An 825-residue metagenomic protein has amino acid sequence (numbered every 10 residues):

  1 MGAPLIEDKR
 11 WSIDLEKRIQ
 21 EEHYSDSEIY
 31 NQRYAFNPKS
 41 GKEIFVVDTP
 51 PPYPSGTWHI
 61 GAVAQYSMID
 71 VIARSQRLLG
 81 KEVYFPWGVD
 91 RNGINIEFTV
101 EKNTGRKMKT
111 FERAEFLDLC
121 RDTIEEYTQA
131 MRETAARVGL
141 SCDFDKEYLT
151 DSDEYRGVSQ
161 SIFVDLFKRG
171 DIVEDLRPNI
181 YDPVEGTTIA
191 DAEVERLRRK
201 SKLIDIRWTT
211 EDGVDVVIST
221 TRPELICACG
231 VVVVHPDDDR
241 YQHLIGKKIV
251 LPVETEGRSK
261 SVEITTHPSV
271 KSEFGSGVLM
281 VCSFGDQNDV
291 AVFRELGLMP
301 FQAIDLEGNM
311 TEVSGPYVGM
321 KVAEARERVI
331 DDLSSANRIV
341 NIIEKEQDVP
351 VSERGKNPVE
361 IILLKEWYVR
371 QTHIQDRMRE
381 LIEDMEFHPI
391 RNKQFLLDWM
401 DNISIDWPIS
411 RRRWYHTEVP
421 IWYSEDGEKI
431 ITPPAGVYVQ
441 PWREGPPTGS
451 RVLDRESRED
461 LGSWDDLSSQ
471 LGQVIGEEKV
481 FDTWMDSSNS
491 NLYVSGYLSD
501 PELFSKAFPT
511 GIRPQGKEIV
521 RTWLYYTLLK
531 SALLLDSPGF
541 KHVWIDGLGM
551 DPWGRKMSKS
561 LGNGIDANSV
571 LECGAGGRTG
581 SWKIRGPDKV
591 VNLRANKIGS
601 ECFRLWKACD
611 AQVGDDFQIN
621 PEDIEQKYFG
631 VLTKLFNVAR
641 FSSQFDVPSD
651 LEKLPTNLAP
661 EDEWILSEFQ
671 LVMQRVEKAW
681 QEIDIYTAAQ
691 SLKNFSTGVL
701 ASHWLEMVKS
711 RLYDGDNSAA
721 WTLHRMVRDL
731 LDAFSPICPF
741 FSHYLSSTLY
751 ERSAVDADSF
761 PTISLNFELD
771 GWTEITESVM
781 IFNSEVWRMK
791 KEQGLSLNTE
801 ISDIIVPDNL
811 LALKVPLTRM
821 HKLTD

Functional and structural regions predicted by a protein language model:
M1-I60, V83, V340, E353 (+2 more regions): Non-catalytic terminal extensions that flank enzyme cores
G2, D205, I403-M485, N489 (+3 more regions): Feature 926 captures the class I aminoacyl-tRNA synthetase adenylation module centered on the KMSKS loop
P4-S12, P50-W58, R113-L117, C142-L149 (+13 more regions): Glycine- and acidic
D14-D26, I72, R137, S141-C142 (+9 more regions): NTP-handling and nucleic-acid-processing catalytic cores
P38-T99, T150, S159, I218-T221 (+5 more regions): N-terminal catalytic cores of NTP/NDP-binding nucleotidyl/phosphoryl-transfer enzymes
G41-K42, P50-P51, Y84-E97, E147-Y155 (+3 more regions): Short, solvent-exposed turn/loop segments enriched in Gly/Ser/Thr/Pro and often Arg
G257-T265, G476-F508, R513, G698-L705: Active-site-adjacent "gating/activation" loops or surface patches in catalytic cores
E324-V349: Phosphate/diphosphate-binding loops
